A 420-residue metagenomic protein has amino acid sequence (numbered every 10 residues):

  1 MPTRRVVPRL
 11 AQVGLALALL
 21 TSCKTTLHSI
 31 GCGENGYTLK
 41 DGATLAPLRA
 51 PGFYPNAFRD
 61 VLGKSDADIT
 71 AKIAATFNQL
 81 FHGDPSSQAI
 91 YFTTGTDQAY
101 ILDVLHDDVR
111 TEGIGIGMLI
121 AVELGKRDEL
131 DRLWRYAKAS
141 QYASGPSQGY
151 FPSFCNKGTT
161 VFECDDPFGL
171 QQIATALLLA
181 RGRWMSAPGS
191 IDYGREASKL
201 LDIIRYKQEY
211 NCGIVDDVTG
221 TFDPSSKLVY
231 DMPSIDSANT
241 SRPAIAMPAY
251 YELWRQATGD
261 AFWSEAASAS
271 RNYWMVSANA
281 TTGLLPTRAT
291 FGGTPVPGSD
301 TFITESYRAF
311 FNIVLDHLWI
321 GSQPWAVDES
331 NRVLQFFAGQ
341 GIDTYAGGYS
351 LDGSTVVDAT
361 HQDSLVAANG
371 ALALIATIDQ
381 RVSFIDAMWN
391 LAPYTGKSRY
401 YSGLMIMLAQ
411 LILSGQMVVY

Functional and structural regions predicted by a protein language model:
P2-V13: Bacterial N-terminal signal peptides that target proteins for export
L19-D41: Bacterial Sec-dependent N-terminal signal peptides
G36-Q88, V104-T111, P146-P152, F162-F168 (+3 more regions): Extended ligand-binding clefts on enzyme/binding-domain cores
D107-I114, T160-M185: Aromatic-rich carbohydrate-recognition surfaces in CAZymes
G115-R127, A137: Alpha-helical support elements that line or immediately flank enzyme active sites and cofactor-binding pockets
L124-G125, R181-P188, R255, H317 (+2 more regions): Short coil/turn linking the two alpha-helices of tandem helical-hairpin repeats
R132-A139, Q172-L179, M185, I191-E209: Active-site-adjacent structural elements in enzyme catalytic domains
M388-K397: Solenoid-like repeat scaffolds
